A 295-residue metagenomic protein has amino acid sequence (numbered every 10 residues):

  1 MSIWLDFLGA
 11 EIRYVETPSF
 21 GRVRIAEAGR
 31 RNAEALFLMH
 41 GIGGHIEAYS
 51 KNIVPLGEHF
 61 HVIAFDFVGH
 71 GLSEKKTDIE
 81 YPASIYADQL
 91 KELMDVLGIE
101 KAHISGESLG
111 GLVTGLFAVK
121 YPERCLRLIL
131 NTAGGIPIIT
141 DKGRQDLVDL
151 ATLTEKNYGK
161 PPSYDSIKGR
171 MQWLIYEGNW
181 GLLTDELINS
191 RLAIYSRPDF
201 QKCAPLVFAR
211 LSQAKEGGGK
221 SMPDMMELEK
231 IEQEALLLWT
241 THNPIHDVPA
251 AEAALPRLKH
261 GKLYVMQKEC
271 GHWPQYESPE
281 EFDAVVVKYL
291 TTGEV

Functional and structural regions predicted by a protein language model:
I3-R22: N-terminal cap/lid segment of alpha/beta-hydrolase-fold proteins
S19-L72: Conserved HGGG/HGGXW glycine-rich cap/lid loop of the alpha/beta-hydrolase fold
A26, A64-L109, V113, K120 (+2 more regions): Active-site loop/oxyanion-hole signature of alpha/beta-hydrolase fold enzymes
A48-S50, S73-I79, I139-K142, V248-P249: Conserved catalytic-core motifs of eukaryotic protein kinase domains, centered on the activation segment
V119, L126-D165: Flexible "cap/lid" loop of the alpha/beta hydrolase fold
P161-E227: Conserved alpha/beta-hydrolase catalytic His-Asp/Glu region
M225-C270: Conserved loop-alpha-helix segment in the C-terminal half of the alpha/beta-hydrolase fold that carries the catalytic
H260-V295: Catalytic active-site module of serine/aspartate enzymes centered on a nucleophile-bearing elbow/loop
